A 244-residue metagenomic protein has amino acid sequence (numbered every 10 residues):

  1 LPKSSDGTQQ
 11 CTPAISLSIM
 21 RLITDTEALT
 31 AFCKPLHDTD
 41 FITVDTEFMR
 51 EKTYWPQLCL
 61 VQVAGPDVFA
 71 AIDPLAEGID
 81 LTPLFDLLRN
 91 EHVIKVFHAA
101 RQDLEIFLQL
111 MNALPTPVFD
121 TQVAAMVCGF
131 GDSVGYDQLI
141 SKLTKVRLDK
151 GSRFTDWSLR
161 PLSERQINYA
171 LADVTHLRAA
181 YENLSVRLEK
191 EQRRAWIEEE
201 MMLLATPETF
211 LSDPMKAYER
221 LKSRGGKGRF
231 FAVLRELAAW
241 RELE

Functional and structural regions predicted by a protein language model:
P2-T8: Extreme N-terminal basic, low-complexity initiation segments that serve as generic localization/processing leaders
S5, I15-E244: DEDD superfamily 3′-5′ metal-dependent exonuclease/proofreading module
